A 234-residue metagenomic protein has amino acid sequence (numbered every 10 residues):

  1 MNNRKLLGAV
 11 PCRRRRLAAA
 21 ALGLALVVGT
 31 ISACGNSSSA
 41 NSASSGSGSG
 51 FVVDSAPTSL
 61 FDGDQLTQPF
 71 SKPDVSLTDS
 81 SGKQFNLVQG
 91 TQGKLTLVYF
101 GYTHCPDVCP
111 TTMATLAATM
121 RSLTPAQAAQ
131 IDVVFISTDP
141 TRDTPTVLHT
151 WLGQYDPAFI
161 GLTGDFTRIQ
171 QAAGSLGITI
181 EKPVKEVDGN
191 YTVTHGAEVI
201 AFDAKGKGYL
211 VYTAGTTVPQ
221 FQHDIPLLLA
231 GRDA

Functional and structural regions predicted by a protein language model:
M1-T78, A234: N-terminal targeting signals for export/organelle localization
F61, F70-K72, S80, G90-L95 (+6 more regions): Extracytoplasmic
F70, G101-Y102, C109, M120-Q127 (+6 more regions): Sec/Tat-exported extracytoplasmic proteins
D79-S80, D203: Short, acidic, Ser/Thr-enriched surface-loop or helix-capping motifs
F85-N86, Y209: Generic structural signal for well-ordered beta-strand positions
L87-T112, L116: Short active-site neighborhood of thiol/selenol oxidoreductases, capturing the structured segment around
T111-A172: Structural microenvironment flanking redox-active thiols in thiol-disulfide oxidoreductases
R168-D224: Thiol/disulfide oxidoreductase modules built on the thioredoxin-like
